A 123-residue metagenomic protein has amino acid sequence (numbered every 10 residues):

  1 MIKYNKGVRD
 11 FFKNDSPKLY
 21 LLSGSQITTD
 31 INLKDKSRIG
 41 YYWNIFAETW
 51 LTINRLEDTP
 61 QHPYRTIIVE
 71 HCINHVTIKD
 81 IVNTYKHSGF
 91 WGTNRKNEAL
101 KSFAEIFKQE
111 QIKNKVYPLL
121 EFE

Functional and structural regions predicted by a protein language model:
M1-T59, K79, H87, Q111-E123: N-terminal interaction/assembly modules
G7, P63-Y64, R95: Residue-level detector of well-ordered alpha-helical segments, enriched for hydrophobic/aromatic packing positions
F11, T84, A99-S102: Charge-rich, solvent-exposed alpha-helical interaction surfaces
N54, V69-I73, A104: Short, locally clustered residues in the helix-turn-helix/winged-helix DNA-binding domain
T59-T77: Short amphipathic alpha helix immediately N-terminal
N74-W91: Helix-turn-helix DNA-binding module
G92-E110: DNA major-groove recognition helices of helix-turn-helix
